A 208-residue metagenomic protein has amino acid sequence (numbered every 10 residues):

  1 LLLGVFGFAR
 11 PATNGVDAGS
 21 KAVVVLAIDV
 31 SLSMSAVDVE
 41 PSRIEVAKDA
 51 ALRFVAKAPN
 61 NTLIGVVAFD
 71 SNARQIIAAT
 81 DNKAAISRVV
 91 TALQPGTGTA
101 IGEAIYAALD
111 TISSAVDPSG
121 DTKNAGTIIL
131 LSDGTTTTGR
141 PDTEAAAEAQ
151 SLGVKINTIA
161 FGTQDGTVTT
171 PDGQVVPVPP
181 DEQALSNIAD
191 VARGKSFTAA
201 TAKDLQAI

Functional and structural regions predicted by a protein language model:
L1-A56: An amphipathic, basic-hydrophobic helix/alpha-beta surface used to engage anionic, phosphate-rich ligands or surfaces
A18, E40, L63-A92, Y106-S119 (+2 more regions): Short beta-strand-loop
S20, E40, I44-K48, K57 (+7 more regions): Solvent-exposed, acidic/flexible segments
V23-S33, E45, A50, L63-F69 (+6 more regions): Soluble periplasmic/extracytoplasmic beta-strand elements of cell-envelope proteins
L32, L52-L63, T91-P95, L109-D117 (+2 more regions): Sec-exported extracytoplasmic/periplasmic mature domains
L32-S33, S71-R74, K83, P95-T97 (+3 more regions): Solvent-exposed loop/turn segments at secondary-structure junctions within structured extracellular/periplasmic domains
T99, E103-Y106, P118-T127, S132-V191: VWA/integrin I-like adhesion module and closely mimicked acidic/polar interface patches used
D181-I208: Extended, hydrophilic extramembrane loops/domains of integral membrane proteins
